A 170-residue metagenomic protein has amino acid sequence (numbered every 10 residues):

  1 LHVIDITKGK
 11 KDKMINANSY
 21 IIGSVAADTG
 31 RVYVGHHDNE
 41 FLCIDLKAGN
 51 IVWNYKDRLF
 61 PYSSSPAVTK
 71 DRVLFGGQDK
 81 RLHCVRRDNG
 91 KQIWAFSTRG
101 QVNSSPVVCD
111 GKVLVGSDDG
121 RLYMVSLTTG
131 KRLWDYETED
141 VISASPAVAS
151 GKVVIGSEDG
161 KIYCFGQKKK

Functional and structural regions predicted by a protein language model:
L1-H2, K13-L42, Y55, L59-H83 (+2 more regions): Repeat-blade elements of multi-bladed beta-propeller folds
D5-G9, D45-G49, R86-G90, S126-G130 (+1 more regions): Short loop/turn segments that connect beta-strands within beta-propeller blades
K10-I15, N50-Y55, K91-F96, K131-Y136: A short beta-strand motif characteristic of beta-propeller blades
L114, L122-W134: C-terminal structured "cap/appendage" subdomains that terminate the fold
